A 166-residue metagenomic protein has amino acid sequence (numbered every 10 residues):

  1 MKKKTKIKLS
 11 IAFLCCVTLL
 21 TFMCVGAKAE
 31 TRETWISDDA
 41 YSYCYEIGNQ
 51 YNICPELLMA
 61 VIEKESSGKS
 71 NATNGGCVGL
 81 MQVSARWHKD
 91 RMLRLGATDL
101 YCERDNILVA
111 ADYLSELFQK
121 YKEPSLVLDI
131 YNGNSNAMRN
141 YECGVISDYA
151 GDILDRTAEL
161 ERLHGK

Functional and structural regions predicted by a protein language model:
K2-Y43, I47-Y51, K69, R86-K166: Non-catalytic cell-wall polysaccharide-engagement segments
Y41-S42, P55-M59: Short amphipathic alpha-helical segments
I53-E56, G75-V78, K122: Extracytoplasmic
A60, L80-Q82, V127-I130: Structural recognition of the beta-strand scaffold that forms the well-ordered cores of secreted hydrolase catalytic
I62-C77: Conserved alpha-helical segments that form or flank metal/cofactor-binding pockets of metalloenzymes
N74-G76, S84-W87: Solvent-exposed, flexible loop/coil residues
C77-L80, S147-Y149: Glycine-rich, phosphate-binding/catalytic loops in enzymes
